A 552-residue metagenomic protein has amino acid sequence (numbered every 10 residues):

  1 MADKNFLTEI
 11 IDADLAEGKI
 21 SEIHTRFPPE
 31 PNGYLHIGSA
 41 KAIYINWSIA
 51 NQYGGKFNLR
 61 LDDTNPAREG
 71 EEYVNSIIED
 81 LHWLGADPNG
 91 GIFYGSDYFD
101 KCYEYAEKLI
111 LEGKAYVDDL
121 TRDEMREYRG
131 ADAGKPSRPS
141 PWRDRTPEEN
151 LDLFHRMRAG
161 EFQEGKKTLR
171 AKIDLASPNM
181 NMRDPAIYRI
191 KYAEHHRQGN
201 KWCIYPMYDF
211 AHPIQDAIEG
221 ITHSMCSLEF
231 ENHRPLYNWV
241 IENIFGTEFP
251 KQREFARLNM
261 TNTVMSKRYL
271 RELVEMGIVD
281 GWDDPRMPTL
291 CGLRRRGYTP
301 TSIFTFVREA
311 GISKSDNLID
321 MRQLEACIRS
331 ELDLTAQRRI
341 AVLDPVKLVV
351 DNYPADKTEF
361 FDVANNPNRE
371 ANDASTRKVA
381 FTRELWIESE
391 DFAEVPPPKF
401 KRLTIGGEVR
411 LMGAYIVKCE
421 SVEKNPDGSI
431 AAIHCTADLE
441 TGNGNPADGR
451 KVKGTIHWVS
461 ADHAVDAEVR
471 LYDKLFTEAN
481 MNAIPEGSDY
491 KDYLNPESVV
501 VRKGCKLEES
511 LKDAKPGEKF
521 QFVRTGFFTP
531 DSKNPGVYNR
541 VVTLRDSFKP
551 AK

Functional and structural regions predicted by a protein language model:
D3-D12, A16-E79, E194-S227: N-terminal catalytic cores of NTP/NDP-binding nucleotidyl/phosphoryl-transfer enzymes
A16-K19, S48-K56, H82-N89, A217 (+2 more regions): Secondary-structure transition/capping motifs at alpha-helix termini and the adjoining loop/turn into the next element
P28-N32, R60-R68, G91-D100, D123-E124 (+5 more regions): Conserved short loop/turn motifs at secondary-structure junctions
D63-N65, E71, K108-L270, I328 (+2 more regions): Active-site cores that bind ATP or allylic diphosphates and position pyrophosphate for catalysis
Y73-D100, Y105-A106, G113-Y116: A glycine-rich helix N-cap at a beta->alpha junction
F230-R234, N238-V240, F304, R308-G311 (+1 more regions): Core subunits and conserved enzymes of cellular information-processing and envelope-translocation systems across
P250-C327: Long, charged, mostly alpha-helical binding arms that flank functional sites
